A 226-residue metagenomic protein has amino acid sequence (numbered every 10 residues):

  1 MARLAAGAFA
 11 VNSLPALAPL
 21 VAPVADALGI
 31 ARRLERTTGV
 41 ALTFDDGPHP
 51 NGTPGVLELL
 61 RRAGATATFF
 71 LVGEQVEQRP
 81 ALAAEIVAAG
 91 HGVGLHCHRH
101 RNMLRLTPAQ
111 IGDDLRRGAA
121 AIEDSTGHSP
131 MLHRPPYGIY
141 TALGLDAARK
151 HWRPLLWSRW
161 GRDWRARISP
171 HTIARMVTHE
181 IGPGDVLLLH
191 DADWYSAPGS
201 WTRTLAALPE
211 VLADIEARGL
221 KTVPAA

Functional and structural regions predicted by a protein language model:
M1-P19: Hydrophobic alpha-helical topogenic segments used for membrane insertion/localization
P15-L104, Q110, D114, A121 (+1 more regions): Active-site beta->alpha N-cap acidic-glycine motif
D45, L60, F69, V93 (+4 more regions): Divalent metal-coordination and catalytic microenvironments
R101-L106, D163, Y195-P198: A short acidic, helix-capping loop that chelates divalent metal ions and anchors anionic groups
P108-L115, S169-R175, W201-L208: Charged helix-capping and loop-helix junction motifs
G112-G127, L143-D146, R175-V177: Soluble catalytic domains of enzymes that build or remodel membrane lipids, polysaccharides, and related
I139, G144-E180, L220-A226: His/Asp/Glu-enriched short active-site or ligand-binding loop at hydrolase and phosphoryl-transfer sites
V177-A226: Catalytic grooves of carbohydrate-active enzymes
